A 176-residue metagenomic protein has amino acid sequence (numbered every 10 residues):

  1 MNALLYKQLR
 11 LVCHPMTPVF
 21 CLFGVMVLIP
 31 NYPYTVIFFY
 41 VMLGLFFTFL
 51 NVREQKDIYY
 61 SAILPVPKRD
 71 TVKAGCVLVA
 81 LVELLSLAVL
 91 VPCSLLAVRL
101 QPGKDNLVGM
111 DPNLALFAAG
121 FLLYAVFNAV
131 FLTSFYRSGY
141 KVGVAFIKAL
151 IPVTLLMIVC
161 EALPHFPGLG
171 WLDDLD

Functional and structural regions predicted by a protein language model:
M1-I58, A74-D176: Hydrophobic alpha-helical transmembrane segments of membrane proteins
A62-K68: Short helix-to-coil transition segments within interhelical loops that connect adjacent transmembrane helices
D70-V72: Alpha-helix N-cap/helix-start motif at helix boundaries, enriched for small hydrophobics
